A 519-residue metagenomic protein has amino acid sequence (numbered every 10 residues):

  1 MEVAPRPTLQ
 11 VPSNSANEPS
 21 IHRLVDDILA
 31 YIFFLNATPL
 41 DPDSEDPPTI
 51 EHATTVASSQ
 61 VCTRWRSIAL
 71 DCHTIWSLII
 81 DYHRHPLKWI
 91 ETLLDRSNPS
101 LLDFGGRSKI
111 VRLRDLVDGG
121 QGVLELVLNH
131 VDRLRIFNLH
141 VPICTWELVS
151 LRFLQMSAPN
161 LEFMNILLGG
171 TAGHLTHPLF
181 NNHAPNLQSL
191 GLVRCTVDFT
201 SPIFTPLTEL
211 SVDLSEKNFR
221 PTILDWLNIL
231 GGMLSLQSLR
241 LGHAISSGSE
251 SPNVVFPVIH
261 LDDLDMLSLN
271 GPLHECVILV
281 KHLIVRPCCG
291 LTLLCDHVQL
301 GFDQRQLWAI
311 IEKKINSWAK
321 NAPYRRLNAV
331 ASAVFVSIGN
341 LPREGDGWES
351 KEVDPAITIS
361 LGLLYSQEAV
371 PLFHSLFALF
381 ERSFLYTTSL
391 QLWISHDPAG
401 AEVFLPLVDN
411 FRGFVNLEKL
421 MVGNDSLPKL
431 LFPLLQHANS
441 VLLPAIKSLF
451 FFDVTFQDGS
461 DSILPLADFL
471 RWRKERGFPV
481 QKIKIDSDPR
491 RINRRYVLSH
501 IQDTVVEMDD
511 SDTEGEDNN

Functional and structural regions predicted by a protein language model:
M1-N519: Leucine-rich repeat
